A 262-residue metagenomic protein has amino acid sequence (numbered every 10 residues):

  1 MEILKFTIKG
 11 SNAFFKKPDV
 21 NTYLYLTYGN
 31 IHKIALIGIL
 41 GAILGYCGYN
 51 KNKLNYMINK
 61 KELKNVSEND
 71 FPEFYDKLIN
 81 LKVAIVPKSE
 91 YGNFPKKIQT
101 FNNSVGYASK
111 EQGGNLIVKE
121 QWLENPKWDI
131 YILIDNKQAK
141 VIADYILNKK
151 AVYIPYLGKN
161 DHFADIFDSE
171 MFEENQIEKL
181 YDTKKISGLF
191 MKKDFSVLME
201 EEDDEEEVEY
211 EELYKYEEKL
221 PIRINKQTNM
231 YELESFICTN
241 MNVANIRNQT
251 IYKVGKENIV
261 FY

Functional and structural regions predicted by a protein language model:
M1-Y23, I34: N-terminal, Lys/Arg- and Ser/Thr-rich interaction peptides
I8, L36-I39, W122: Long, contiguous hydrophobic alpha-helical segments, chiefly transmembrane helices and signal peptides
A13-F15, G45-N50, K137-K140: Primarily extracytoplasmic ectodomains and periplasmic/lumenal surface modules that are beta-strand-rich
F15, N21-I31, Y131, T239-N242 (+1 more regions): Bulky hydrophobic/aromatic packing residues
P18-N102: Glycine/small-residue-rich interface belts in oligomeric ring/scaffold proteins and their assembly partners
Y75-K82, V86-Y262: Internal, well-folded beta-alpha domain core
